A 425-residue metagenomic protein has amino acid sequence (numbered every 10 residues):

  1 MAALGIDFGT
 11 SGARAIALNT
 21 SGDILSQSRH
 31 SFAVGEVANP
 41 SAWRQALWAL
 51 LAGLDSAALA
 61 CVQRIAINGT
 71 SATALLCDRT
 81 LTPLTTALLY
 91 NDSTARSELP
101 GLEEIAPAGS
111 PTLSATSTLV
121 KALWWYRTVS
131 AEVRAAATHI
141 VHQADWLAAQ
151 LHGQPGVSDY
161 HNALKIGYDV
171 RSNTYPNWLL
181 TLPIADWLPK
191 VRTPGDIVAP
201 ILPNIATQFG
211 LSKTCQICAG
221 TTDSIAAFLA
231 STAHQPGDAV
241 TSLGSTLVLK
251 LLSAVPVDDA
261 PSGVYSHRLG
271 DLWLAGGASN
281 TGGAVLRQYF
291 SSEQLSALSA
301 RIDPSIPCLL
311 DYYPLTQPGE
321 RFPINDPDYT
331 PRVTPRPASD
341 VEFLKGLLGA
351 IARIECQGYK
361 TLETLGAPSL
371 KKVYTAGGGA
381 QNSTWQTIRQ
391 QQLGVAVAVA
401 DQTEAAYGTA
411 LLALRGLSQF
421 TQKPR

Functional and structural regions predicted by a protein language model:
M1-T86, S97, G101, A131-A136 (+5 more regions): N-terminal glycine/serine-rich phosphate-binding loop of ATP-dependent small-molecule kinases, especially carbohydrate
L4, G101-T112, L123-A137, V141-H142 (+5 more regions): Active-site core segments that coordinate phosphate-bearing ligands/cofactors across diverse enzyme families
A38-N39, R171, P194-V198: Short beta-strand to alpha-helix junction loop
S56-L89, S110-T116, A144-D169, R192-T193: Short beta-strand-loop/turn "lid" adjacent to the catalytic site in phosphate-handling enzymes
D92: Carbohydrate-associated surface elements
T118-K121: Internal, well-ordered alpha/beta segment that forms a basic, Gly-enriched binding/recognition surface
T181-D196: A conserved helix-loop-beta module that forms one wall/lid of the active-site cleft in ATP-utilizing catalytic domains
